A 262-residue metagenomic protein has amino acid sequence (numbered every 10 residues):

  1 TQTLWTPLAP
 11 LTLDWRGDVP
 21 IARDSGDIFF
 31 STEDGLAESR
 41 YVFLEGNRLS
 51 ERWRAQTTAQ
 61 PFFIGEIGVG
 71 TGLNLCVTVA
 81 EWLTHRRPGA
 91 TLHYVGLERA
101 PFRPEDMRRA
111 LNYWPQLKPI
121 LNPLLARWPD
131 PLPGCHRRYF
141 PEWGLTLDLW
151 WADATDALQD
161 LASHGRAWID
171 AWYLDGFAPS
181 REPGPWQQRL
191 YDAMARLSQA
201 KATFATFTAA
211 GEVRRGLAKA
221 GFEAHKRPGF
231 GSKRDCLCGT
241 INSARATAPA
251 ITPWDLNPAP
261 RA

Functional and structural regions predicted by a protein language model:
T1-F63, C76-P119, W143: Rossmann-like AdoMet
E51-T57, A157-R166: Short amphipathic alpha-helix with an adjacent loop that forms part of the alpha/beta core around
G65-L73, T208-A209: Class I SAM-dependent methyltransferase "Motif I" SAM/SAH-binding loop
R108-S163: S-adenosyl-L-methionine
G144-L149, R166-G176: Short SAM/SAH-binding signature in class I
A171-L174, A200-T208: Conserved beta-strand signature within the Rossmann-like core of class I S-adenosyl-L-methionine
G184-A200: A short glycine-rich, Lys/Arg-flanked "PGG" loop and its adjoining helix->strand segment in the class I
A210-A262: Class I S-adenosyl-L-methionine
